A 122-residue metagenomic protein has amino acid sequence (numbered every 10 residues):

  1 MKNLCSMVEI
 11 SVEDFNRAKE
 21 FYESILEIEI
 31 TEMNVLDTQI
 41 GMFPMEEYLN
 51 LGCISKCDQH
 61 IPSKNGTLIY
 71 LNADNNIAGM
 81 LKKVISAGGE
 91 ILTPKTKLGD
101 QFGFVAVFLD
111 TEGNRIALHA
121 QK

Functional and structural regions predicted by a protein language model:
M1-K19, E47-L49, T67-I69, K122: N-terminal beta-strand motif that seeds the catalytic metal site of vicinal oxygen chelate
N3, I10, T31-V35, M42 (+1 more regions): Vicinal oxygen chelate
C5-E13, Q59-I85, F104-L109: Vicinal oxygen chelate
M7, S11-F43: N-terminal first-folded block
N16-R17, T38, L49, N75-G79: Short alpha-helical
I25, L49, E90-T93: Residue-level signal for pocket-adjacent positions within structured domains
E29-K64, R115-A120: Conserved short beta-strand elements that form part of the metal-binding/catalytic scaffold of enzyme active sites
